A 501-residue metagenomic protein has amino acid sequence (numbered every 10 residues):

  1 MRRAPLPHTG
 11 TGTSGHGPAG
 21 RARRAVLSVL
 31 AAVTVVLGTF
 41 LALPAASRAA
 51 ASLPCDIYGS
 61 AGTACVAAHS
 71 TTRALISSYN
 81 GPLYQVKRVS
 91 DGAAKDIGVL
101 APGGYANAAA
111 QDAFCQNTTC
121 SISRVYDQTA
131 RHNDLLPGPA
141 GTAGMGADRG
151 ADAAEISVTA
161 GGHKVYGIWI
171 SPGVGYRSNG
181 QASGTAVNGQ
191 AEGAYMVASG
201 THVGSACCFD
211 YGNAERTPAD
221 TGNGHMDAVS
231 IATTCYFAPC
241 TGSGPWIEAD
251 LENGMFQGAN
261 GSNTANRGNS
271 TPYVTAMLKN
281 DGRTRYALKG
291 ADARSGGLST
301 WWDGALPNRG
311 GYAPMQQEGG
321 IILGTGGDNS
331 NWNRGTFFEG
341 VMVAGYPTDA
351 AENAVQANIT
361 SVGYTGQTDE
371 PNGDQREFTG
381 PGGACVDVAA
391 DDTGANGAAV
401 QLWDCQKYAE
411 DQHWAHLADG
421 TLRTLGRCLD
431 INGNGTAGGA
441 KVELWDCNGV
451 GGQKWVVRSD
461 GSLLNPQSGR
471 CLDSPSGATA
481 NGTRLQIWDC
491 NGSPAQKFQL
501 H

Functional and structural regions predicted by a protein language model:
R2-A49: Secretory targeting and sorting signals
A50-G144, Y195, S361-Q367, D374-Q375 (+1 more regions): GGW-centered surface loops in extracellular recognition modules
S52-C65, A140-A151, E155-N372, C385: Extracellular glycan-associated modules
D56, L75, T325-G327, A354 (+5 more regions): Compact disulfide-stabilized, cysteine-rich extracellular microdomains and processed peptide cores in secreted proteins
S78-D91, Y166-I168, Y195-M196, L288 (+5 more regions): Short, hydrophobic/proline-enriched secondary-structure or compact coil segments at domain edges
N80, S121, K164, Q190-E192 (+15 more regions): Residues that flank catalytic or metal-binding motifs in active/ligand-binding sites
D91, R131, T201-V203, D281-R283 (+10 more regions): Acidic glycine-/aspartate-rich tracts in secreted/extracellular proteins
E370-G394, A409-T436, G452-T479, K497-H501: Extracellular glycan-recognition/adhesion modules and their associated mucin-like linkers
